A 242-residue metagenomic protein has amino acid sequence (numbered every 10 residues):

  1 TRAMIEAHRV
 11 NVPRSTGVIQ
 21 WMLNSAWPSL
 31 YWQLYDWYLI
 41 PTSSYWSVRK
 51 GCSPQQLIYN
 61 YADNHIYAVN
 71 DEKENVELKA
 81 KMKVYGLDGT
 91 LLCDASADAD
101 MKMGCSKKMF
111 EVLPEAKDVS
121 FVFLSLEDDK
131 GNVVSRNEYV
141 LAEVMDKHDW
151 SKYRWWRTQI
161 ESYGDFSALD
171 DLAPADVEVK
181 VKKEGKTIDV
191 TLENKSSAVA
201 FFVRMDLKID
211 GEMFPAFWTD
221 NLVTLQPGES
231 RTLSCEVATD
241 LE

Functional and structural regions predicted by a protein language model:
T1-D220, L225-C235: Carbohydrate-binding surfaces of carbohydrate-active enzymes
V237-D240: Short, charged beta-turn/beta-strand-edge "cap" motif at the junction between a beta-strand and an adjacent loop
